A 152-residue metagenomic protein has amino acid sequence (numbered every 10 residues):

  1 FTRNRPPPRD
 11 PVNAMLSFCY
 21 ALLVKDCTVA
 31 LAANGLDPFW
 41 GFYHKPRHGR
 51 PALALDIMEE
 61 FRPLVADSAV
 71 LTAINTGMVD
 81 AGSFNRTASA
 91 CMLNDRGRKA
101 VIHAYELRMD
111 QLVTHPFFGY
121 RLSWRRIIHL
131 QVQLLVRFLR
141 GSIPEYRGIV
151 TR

Functional and structural regions predicted by a protein language model:
F1-R152: Active-site helix-to-loop segments that bind/position phosphate- or nucleotide-bearing substrates and donors across
